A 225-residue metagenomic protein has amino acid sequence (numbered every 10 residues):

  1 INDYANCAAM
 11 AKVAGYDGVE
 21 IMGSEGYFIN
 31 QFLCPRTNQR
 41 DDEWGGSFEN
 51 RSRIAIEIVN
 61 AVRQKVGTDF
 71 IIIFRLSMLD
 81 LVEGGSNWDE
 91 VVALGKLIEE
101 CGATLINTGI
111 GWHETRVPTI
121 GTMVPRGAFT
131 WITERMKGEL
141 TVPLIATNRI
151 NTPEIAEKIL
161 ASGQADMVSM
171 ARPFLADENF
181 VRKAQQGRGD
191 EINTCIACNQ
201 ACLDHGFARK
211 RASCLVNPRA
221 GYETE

Functional and structural regions predicted by a protein language model:
I1-E225: Flavin-dependent oxidoreductase catalytic cores
